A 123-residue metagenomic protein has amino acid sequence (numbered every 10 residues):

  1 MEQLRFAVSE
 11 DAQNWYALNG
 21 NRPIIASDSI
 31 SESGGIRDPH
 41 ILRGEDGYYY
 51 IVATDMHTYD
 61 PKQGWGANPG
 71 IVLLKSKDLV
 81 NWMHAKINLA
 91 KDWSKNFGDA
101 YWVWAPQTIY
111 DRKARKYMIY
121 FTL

Functional and structural regions predicted by a protein language model:
M1-L123: Carbohydrate-active catalytic/glycan-binding domains of CAZyme proteins, especially the secreted or lumenal ectodomains
